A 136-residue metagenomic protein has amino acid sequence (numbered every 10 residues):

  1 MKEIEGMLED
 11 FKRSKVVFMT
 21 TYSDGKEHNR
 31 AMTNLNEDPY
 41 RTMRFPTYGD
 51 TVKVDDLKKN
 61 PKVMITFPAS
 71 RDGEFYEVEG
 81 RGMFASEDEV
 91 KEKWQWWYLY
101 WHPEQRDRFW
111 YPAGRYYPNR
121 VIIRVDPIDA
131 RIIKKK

Functional and structural regions predicted by a protein language model:
M1-E5, D50-K53, R108: Charged, amphipathic alpha-helical segments
E9-G25, V63-F67: A short, Trp-centered hydrophobic/proline-enriched beta-strand micro-motif
R13-V17, P39-R41, K59-V63, E74-R81 (+1 more regions): A generic structural signal for short beta-strands and their flanking turns/coil linkers
D24-E27, D72-E74: Short glycine/serine/proline-enriched coil/turn segments at secondary-structure junctions
E27, R41-M43, A130: Hydrophobic residues embedded in beta-strands of well-ordered beta-sheets
R30-T33: Conserved beta-strand in the GNAT
L35-D72: A short mixed-secondary-structure module that forms the rim of ligand-binding clefts
E77-K136: Charged, gly/pro-rich active-site loop segments
